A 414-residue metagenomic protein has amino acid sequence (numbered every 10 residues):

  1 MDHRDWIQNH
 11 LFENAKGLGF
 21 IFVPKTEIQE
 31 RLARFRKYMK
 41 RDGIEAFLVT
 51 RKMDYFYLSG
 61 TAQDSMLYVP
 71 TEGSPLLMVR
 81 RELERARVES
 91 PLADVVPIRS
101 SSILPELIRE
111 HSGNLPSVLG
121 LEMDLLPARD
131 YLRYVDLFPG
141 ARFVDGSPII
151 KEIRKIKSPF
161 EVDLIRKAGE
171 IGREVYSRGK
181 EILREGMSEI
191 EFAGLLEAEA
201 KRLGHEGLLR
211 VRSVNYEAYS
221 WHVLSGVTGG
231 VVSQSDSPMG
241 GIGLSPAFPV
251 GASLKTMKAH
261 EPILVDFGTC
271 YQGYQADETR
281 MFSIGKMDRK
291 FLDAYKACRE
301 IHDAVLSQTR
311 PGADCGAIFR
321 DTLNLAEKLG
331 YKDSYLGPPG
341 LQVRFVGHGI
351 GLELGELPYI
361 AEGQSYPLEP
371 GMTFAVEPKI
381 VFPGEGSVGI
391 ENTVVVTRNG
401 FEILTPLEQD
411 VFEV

Functional and structural regions predicted by a protein language model:
M1-V414: Active-site neighborhoods and metal-handling regions in enzymes and metal-associated proteins
